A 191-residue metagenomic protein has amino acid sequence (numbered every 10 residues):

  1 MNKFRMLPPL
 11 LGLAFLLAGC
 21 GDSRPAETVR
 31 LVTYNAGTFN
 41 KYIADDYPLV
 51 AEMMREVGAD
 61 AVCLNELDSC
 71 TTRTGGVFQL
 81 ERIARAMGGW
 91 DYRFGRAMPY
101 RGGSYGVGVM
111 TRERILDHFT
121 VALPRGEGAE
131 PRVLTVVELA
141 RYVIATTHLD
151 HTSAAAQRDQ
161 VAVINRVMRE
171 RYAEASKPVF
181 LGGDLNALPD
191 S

Functional and structural regions predicted by a protein language model:
M1-P9: Bacterial N-terminal signal peptides that target proteins for export
P8-A18: Bacterial N-terminal signal peptides
C20-A61, R73, R85, D91-F94 (+1 more regions): Active-site regions of metal-assisted phosphoester/phosphodiester hydrolases, unifying DNase/endonuclease modules
C63-D68: A short beta-strand-loop structural module common to alpha/beta enzyme folds
S69-R82: Membrane-embedded segments
